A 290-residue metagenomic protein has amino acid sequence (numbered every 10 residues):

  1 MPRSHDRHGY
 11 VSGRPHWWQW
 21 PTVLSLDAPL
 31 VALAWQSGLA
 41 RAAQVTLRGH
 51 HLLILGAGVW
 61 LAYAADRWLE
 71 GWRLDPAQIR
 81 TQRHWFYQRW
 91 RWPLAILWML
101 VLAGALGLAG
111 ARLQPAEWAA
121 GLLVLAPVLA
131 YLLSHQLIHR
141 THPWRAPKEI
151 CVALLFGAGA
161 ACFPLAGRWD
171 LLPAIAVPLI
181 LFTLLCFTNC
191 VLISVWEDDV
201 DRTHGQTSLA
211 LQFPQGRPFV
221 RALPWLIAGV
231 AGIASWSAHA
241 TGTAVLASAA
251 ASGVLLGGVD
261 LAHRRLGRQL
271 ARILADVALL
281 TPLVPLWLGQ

Functional and structural regions predicted by a protein language model:
M1-W20, H139: Short, Lys/Arg-rich, polar N-terminal cytosolic tail immediately upstream of the first transmembrane signal-anchor
Q19-A42, W98-L102, V152-G159: The first (N-terminal) embedded transmembrane alpha-helix
A32-A34, H84-W92, P147-L165, L211-G216 (+1 more regions): Small-residue-rich segments of transmembrane alpha-helices in multi-pass membrane proteins, especially helix faces
W35-I54, A105-A119, A160-I180, G232-A244 (+1 more regions): Helix-coil boundary and interhelical linker segments in multi-pass alpha-helical membrane proteins
A57-W72, A126-I138, L181-D198, G253-L261: Transmembrane alpha-helical segments that form the membrane-embedded catalytic/substrate-channel core of multi-pass
A62-W98, L185-W225: Solvent-exposed interhelical
R89-P164: Intramembrane alpha-helical segments
L246-Q290: Extended hydrophobic alpha-helices typical of membrane-associated regions
